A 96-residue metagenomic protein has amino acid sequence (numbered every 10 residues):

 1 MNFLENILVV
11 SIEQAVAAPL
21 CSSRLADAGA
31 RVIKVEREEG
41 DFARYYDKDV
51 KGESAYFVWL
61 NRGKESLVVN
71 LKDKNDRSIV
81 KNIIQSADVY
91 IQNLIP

Functional and structural regions predicted by a protein language model:
M1-P96: N-terminal helix-loop segment corresponding to the beta1-alpha1 unit of nucleotide/adenylate-binding folds
